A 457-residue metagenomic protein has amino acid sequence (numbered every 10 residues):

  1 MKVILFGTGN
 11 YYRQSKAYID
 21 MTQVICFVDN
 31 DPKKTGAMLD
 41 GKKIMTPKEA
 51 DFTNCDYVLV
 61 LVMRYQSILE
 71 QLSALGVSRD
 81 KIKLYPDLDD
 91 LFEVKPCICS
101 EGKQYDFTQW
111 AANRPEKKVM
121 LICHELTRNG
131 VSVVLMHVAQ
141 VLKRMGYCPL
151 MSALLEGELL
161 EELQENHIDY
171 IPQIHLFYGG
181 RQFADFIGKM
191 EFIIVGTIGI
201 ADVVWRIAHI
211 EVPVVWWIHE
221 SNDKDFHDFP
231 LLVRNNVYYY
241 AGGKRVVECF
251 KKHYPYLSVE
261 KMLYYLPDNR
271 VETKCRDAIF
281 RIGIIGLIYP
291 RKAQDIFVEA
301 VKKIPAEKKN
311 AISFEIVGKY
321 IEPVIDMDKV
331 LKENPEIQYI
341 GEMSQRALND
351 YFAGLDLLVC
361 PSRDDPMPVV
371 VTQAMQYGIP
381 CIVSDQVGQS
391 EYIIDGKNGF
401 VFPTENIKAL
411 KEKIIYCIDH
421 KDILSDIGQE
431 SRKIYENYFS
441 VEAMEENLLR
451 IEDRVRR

Functional and structural regions predicted by a protein language model:
N129-H137, Y289-K303: A conserved mid-protein helix/loop that constitutes part of the nucleotide-sugar donor-binding site
S152, P380-V383: Short hydrophobic beta-strand element within catalytic cores of glycosyltransferases and related nucleotide-activated
S152-G157, I285, S313-I325, G341: Glycosyltransferase donor-sugar binding loop
D326-M343: Nucleotide-activated donor-binding/catalytic signature segment of Leloir-type glycosyltransferases, i.e., the conserved
E342-M343, D350-L355: Short alpha-helical donor nucleotide-sugar binding micro-motif in glycosyltransferases
R363: Aromatic "clamp/platform" in nucleotide-sugar-dependent glycosyltransferases that forms part of the donor/acceptor
D395-G396, F400-I407, Y416-K421: Conserved acidic donor-binding segment of nucleotide-sugar-dependent glycosyltransferases
A409, Y416, I423-Y438, R450: A short, well-ordered alpha-helix in the C-terminal region of glycosyltransferases
